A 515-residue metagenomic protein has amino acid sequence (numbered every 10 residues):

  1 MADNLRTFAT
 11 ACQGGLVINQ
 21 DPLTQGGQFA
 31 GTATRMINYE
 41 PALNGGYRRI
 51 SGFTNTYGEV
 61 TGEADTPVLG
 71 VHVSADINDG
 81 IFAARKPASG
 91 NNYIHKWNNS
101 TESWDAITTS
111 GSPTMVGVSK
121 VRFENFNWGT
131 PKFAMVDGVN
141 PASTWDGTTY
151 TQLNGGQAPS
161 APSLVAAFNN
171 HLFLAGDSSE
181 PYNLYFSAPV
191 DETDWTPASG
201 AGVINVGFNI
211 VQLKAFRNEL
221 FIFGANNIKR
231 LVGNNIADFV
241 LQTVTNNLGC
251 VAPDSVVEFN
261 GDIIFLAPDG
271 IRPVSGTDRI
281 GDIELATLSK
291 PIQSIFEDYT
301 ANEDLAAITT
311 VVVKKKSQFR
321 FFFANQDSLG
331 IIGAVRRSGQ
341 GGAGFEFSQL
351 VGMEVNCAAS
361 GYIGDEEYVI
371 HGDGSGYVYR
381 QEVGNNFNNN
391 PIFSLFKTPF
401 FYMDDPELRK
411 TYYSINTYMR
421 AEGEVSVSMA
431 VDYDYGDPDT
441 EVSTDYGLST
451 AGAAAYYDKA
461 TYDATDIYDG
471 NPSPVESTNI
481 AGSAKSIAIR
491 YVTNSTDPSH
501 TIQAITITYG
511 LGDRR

Functional and structural regions predicted by a protein language model:
M1-D105, S112-K132, N247-D262, P268-R515: Beta-sheet repeat architectures centered on beta-propellers
G62-D65, Q152-P162, V203-V206, Q212: Surface-exposed ligand/attachment interfaces on beta-rich extracellular proteins
F82-A84, M135, L172-G176, E219-G224 (+1 more regions): Short beta-strand motif characteristic of blades in beta-propeller domains
N92, L220-T245: Surface-exposed extracellular loop regions of Gram-negative outer-membrane beta-barrel proteins
N98-T101, D146-T148, V190, G233-I236 (+2 more regions): Short loop/turn segments that connect beta-strands within beta-propeller blades
V121-G155: Hydrophobic or amphipathic alpha-helical targeting/insertion segments
S160-D191: Carboxylate/His-rich catalytic cores and anion/metal-binding grooves
P189-G202: A short, charged helix-loop
